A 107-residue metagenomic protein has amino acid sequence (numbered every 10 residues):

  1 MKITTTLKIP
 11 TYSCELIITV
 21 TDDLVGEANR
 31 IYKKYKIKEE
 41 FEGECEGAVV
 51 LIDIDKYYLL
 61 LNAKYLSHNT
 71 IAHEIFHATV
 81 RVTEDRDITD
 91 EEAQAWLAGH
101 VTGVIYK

Functional and structural regions predicted by a protein language model:
M1-E40: Non-catalytic terminal regions of proteins
I18, K64, R81-T83, V101 (+1 more regions): Generic hydrophobic, helix-prone segments enriched in Leu/Val/Ile
V25-L66, A78-V82: Active-site scaffold of zinc-dependent metalloenzymes
K64-H68, I88-E91: Short amphipathic alpha-helix initiation/capping segments at coil-to-helix junctions
I75-D90: Catalytic Zn2+-binding segment of zinc metalloproteases
R86-K107: Post-HExxH zinc-binding segment in Zn-dependent metallohydrolases
